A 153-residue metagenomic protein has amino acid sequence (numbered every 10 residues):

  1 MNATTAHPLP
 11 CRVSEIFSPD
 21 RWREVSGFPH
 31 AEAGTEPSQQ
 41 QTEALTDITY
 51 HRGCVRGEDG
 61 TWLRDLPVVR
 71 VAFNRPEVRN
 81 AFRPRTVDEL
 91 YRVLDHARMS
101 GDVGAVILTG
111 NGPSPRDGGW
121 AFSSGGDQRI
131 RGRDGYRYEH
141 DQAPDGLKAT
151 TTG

Functional and structural regions predicted by a protein language model:
N2-R116: Conserved CoA-thioester-binding segment of acyl-CoA-metabolizing enzymes
V78, G110-G153: Glycine- (often His-adjacent) and acidic-residue-rich active-site loop that binds/positions the CoA thioester
